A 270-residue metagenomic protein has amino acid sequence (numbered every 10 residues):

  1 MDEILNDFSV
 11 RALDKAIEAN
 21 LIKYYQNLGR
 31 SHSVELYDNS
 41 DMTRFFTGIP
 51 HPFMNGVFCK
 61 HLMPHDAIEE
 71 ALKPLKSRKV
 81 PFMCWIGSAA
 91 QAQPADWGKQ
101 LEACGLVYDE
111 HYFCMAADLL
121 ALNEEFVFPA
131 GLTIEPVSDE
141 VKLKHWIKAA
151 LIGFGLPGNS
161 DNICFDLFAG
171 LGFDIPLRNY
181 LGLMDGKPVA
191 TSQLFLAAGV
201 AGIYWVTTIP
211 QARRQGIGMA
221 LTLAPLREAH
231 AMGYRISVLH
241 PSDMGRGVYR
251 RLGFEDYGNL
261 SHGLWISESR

Functional and structural regions predicted by a protein language model:
M1-K76, Q93: N-terminal charged segments
L36-N39, D96-Y108, P176-A190, L196: Conserved beta-hairpin
L62-V141, G263-W265: Acyl-donor-binding surface of acyltransferase catalytic domains
H65-L72, W205-P210, R214-R227, A231 (+1 more regions): Conserved acetyl-CoA-binding loop-helix of GNAT-fold acetyltransferases
R78-S88, A229-P241: Conserved GNAT acetyl-CoA-binding A-motif
A92-Y108, M219, D243-N259: Conserved active-site alpha-helix within GNAT-family acetyltransferase domains
D139-I152: A short, well-structured alpha-helix characteristic of acyl/acetyltransferase catalytic modules
P157-Q211: A conserved beta-strand-loop-helix scaffold within acyl/acetyltransferase catalytic domains
